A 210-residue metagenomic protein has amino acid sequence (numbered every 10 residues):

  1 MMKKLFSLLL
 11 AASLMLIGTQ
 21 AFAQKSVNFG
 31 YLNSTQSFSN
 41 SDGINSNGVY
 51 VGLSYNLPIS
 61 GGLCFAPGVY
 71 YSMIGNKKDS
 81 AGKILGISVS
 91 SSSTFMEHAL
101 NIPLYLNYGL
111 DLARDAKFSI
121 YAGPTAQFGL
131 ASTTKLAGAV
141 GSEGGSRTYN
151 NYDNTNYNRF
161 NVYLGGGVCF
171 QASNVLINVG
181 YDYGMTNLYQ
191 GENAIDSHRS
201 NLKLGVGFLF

Functional and structural regions predicted by a protein language model:
M1-N28, V206-F210: Bacterial Sec-dependent N-terminal signal peptides
A21-Y55: Short glycine/proline- and aromatic-enriched beta-strand/turn motifs that initiate or cap beta-hairpins
K25, G62-F65, N174-V179: Repeated loop/turn-to-beta-strand initiation elements of outer-membrane beta-barrel proteins
N28, F170-N174, H198-F210: Outer-membrane beta-barrel "beta-signal"
F29-Y31, S54-A137, V206-F210: Gram-negative (and chloroplast) outer-membrane scaffold detector with strong preference for beta-barrel transmembrane
T35-N45, I74-A99, G129-G165, N187-Y189 (+1 more regions): Extracellular/periplasm-exposed beta-strand and loop segments of Gram-negative cell-envelope proteins, dominated by
V49-L53, L100-L104, V162-G166, S200-V206: Hydrophobic, lipid-facing positions within transmembrane beta-strands of outer-membrane proteins
Q171-N187, G191, F208-L209: A hydrophobic membrane-anchoring alpha-helix module
